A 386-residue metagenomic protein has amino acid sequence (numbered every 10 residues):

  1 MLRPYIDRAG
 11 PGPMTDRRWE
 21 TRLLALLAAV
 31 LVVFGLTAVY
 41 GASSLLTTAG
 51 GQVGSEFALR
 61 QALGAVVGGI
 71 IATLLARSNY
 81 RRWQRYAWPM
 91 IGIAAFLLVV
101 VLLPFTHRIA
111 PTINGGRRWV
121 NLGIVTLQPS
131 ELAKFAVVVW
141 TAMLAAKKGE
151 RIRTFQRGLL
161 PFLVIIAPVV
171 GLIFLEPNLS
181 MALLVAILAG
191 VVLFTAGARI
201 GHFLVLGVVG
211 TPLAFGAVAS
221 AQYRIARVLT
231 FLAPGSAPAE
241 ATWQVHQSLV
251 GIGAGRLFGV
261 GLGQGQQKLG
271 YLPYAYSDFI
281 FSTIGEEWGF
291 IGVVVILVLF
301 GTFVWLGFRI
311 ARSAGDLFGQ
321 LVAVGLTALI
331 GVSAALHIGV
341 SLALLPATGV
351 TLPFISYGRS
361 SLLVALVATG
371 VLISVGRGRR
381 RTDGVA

Functional and structural regions predicted by a protein language model:
L2-L31, T37-P177, A328, I338-P353 (+3 more regions): Membrane-helix boundary/helix-loop-helix interface segments in multi-pass membrane proteins
S78-R85, R151, T195-L204, D316-L317: Membrane-helix interface "capping/anchor" motifs
W88-P89, I93-A95, Q156-L175, L179-A219 (+1 more regions): Hydrophobic alpha-helical segments of polytopic membrane proteins
L97-A110, F194-L204, A214-R224, S333-G339: Juxtamembrane membrane-interface segments at transmembrane alpha-helix termini
A110-W119, G123, H202-I296, A314-V322: Hydrophobic, glycine- and aromatic-enriched re-entrant/interface helices and adjoining loop segments
A145, L183, L188-H202, Q267-G292 (+1 more regions): Interfacial segments of multi-pass membrane proteins
L175, L179, L183, G259 (+2 more regions): Hydrophobic alpha-helical segments of membrane proteins
I291-A334: Hydrophobic transmembrane alpha-helices and their immediate junctions
